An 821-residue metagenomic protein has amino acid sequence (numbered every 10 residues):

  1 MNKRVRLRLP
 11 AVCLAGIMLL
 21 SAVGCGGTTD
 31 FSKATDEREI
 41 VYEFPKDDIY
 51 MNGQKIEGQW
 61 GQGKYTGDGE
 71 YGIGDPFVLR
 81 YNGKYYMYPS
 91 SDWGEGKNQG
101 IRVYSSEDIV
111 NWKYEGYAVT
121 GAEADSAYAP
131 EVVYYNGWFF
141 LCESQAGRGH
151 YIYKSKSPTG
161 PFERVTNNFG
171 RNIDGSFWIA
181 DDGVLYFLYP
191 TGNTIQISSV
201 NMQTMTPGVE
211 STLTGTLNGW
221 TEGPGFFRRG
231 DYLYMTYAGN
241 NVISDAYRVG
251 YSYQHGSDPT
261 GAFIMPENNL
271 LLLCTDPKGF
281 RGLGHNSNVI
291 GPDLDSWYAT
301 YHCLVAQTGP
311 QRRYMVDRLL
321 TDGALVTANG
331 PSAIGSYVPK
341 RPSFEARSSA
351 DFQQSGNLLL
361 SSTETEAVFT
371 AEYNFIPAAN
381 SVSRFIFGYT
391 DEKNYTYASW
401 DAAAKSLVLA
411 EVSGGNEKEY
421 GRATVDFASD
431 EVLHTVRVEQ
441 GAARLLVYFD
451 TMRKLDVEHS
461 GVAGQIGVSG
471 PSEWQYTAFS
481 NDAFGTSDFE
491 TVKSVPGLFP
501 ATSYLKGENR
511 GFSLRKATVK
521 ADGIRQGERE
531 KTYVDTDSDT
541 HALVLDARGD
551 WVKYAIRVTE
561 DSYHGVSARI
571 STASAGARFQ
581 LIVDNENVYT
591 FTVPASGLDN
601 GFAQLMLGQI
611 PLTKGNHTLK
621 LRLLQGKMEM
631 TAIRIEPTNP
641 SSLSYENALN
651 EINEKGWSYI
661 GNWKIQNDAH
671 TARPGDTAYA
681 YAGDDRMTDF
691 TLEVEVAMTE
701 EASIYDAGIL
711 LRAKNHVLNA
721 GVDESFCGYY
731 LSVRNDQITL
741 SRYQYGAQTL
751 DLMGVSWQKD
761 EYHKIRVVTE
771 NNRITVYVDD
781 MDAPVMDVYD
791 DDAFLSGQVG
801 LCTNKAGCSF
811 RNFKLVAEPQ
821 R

Functional and structural regions predicted by a protein language model:
S21-G24: C-terminal motif of bacterial Sec signal peptides marking the signal peptidase cleavage site
T29-T221, R228-L233, Y237-K278, P292-E345 (+4 more regions): Beta-rich carbohydrate-recognition and catalytic domains
F31-D47, G323-G497, A501, K506 (+4 more regions): Extracellular glycan-recognition regions
V368-T370, D537-T559, Y563, G576: Short beta-strands within extracellular/lumenal beta-sheet-rich domains
S381, G549-D550, E560-V566, S574-A577 (+2 more regions): Short tyrosine-centred short linear motifs in exposed loops/low-complexity segments
E419, S429, A573-A575, F579-I635: Beta-strand-rich ligand-recognition modules
S487-V544, R634: Low-complexity, Gly/Ser/Thr/Pro- and Asn/Asp-enriched, turn/coil-prone segments that serve as flexible N-terminal
V566-A568, H617-L623, V694: Extracellular beta-strand-rich recognition modules
